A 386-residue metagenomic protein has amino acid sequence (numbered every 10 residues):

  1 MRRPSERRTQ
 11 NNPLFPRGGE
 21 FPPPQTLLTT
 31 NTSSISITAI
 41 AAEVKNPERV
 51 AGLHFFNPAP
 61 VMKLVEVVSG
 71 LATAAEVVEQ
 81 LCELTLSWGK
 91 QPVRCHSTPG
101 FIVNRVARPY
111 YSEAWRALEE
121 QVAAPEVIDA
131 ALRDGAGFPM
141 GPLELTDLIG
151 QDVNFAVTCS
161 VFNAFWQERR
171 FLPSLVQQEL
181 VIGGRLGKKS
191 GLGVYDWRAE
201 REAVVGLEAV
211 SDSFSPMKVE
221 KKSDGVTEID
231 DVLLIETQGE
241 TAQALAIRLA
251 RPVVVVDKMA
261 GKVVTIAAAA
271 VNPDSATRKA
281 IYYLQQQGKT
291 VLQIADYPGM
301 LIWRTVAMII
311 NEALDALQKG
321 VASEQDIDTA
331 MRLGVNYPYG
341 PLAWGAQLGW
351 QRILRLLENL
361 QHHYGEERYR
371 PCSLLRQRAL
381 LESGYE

Functional and structural regions predicted by a protein language model:
E6-E83, I229-Q286: Rossmann-fold NAD(P)-binding glycine/threonine-rich loop
S69-A74, P99-A107: Rossmann-like dinucleotide-binding cores of NAD(P)H-dependent redox enzymes
W88-Q91, T98-R105, A114-L118: Conserved anion/nucleotide-ligand pocket segment
K90-S97, P109, P125-E386: NAD(P)-dependent Rossmann-like dehydrogenase/reductase catalytic/cofactor-binding core
